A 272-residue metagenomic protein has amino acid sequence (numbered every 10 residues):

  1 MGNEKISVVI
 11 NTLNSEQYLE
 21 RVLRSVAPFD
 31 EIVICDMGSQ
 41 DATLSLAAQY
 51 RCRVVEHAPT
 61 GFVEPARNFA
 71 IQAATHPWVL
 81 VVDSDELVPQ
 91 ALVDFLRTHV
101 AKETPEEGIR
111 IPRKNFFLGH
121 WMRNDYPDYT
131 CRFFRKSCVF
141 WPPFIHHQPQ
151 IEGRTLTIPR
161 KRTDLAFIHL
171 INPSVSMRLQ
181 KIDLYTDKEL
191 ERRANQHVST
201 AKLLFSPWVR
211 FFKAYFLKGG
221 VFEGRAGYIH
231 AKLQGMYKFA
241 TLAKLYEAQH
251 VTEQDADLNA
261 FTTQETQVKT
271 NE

Functional and structural regions predicted by a protein language model:
K5-S7, E31: Cell-envelope/extracellular polymer assembly enzymes that use nucleotide-activated donors
V9-P28: Short, well-formed alpha-helical segments that are part of the catalytic scaffolds of diverse glycosyltransferases
Q17-E20, D41-Y50, A91-L92: Acidic helix N-cap motif at the loop->helix transition within catalytic regions of sugar-transfer enzymes
S25, D36-L46, P59, D83: A conserved acidic beta->alpha catalytic loop
P28, Y50-R51, Y129: Short, structured coil segments at secondary-structure junctions
L44-A73: Conserved donor nucleotide-binding strand/loop of the catalytic core
P65-I71, P89-T252, N271: Catalytic-site signature of metal-activated, phosphate-bearing donor transferases, centered on the GT-A/GT-A-like
V79: Short aromatic/hydrophobic "clamp" motif used to bind/position activated sugar donors
